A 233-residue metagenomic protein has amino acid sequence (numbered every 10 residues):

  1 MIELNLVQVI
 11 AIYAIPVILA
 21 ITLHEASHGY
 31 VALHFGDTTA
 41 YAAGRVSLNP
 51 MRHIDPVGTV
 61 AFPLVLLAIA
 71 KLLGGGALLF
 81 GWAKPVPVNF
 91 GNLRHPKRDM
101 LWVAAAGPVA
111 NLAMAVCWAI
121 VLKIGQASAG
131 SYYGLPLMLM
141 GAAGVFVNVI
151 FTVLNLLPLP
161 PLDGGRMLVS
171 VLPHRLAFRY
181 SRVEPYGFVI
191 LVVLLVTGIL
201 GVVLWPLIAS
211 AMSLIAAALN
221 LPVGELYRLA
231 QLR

Functional and structural regions predicted by a protein language model:
M1-R233: Hydrophobic transmembrane alpha-helices and their immediate loop junctions in multi-pass integral membrane proteins
